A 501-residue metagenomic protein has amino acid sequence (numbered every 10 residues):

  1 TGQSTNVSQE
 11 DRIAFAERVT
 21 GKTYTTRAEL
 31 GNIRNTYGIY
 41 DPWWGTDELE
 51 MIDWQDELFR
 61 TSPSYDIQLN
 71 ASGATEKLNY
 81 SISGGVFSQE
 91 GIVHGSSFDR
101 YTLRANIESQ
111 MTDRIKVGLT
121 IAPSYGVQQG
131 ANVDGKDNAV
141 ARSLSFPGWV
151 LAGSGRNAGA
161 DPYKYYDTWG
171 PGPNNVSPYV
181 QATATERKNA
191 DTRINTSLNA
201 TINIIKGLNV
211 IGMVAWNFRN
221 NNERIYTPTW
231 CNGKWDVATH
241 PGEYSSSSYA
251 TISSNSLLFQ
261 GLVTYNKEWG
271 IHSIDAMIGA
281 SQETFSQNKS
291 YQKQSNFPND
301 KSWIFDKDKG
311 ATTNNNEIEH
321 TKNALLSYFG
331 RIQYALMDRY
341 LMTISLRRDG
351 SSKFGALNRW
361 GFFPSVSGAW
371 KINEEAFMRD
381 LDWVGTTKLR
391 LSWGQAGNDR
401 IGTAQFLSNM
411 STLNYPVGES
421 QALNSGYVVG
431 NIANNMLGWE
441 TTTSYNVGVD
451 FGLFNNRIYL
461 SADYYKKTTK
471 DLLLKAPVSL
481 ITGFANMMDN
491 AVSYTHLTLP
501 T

Functional and structural regions predicted by a protein language model:
T1-H94, N132-G135, V180-T185, T201-N203: Residues embedded in well-ordered regular secondary structure
V19, V150-L151: Short acidic/glycine-enriched loop/turn elements at secondary-structure junctions
Y65, R100, N106-I115, T120-Y125 (+3 more regions): Extracellular/periplasmic, surface-exposed regions of secreted and cell-surface proteins
Q128-P147: Low-complexity intrinsically disordered tracts that form flexible linkers/tails across taxa
L144-G148, L413-P416: Acidic-aromatic pocket-rim loops
G153-Y163: Outer-membrane beta-barrel biogenesis signature
D236-T239: Aromatic- and acidic-residue-enriched carbohydrate-binding clefts of CAZyme catalytic domains
